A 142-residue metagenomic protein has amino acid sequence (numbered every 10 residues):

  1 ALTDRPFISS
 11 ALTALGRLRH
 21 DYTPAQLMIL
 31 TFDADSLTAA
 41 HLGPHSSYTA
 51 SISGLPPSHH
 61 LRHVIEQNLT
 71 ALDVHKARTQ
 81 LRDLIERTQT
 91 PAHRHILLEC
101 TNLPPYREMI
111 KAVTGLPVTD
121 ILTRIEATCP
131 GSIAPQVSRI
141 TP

Functional and structural regions predicted by a protein language model:
A1-P142: Non-catalytic structural scaffold of enzyme domains
